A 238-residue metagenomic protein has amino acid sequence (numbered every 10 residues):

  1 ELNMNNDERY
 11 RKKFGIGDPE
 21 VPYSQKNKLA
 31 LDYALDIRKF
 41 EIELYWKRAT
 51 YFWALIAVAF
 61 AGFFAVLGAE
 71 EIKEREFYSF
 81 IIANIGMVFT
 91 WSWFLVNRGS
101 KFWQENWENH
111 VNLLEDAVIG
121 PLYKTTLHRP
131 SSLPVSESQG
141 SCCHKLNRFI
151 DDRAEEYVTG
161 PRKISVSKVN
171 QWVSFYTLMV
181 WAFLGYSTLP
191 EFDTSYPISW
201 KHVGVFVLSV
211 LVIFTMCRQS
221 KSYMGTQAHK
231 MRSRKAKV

Functional and structural regions predicted by a protein language model:
E1-N3: Short, Lys/Arg-enriched N-terminal segments with co-localized hydrophobic residues within the first ~10-30 amino acids
N5-E70, F89-W103, N109-H110, L114-I119: Cytosol/matrix-facing amphipathic helices and coiled-coil assembly/linker segments of eukaryotic membrane proteins
E20-N27, E70-R75, G140, K163-N170: Short, structured coil/loop segments at alpha-helix boundaries
L55, A59, I81-V88, S92 (+2 more regions): Lipid-exposed faces of alpha-helical membrane segments in multi-pass integral membrane proteins
E70-M87, F192-L208: Hydrophobic alpha-helical transmembrane segments
K73-E137, M216-K235: Inner-leaflet juxtamembrane helices
V135-V238: A hydrophobic membrane-anchoring alpha-helix module
